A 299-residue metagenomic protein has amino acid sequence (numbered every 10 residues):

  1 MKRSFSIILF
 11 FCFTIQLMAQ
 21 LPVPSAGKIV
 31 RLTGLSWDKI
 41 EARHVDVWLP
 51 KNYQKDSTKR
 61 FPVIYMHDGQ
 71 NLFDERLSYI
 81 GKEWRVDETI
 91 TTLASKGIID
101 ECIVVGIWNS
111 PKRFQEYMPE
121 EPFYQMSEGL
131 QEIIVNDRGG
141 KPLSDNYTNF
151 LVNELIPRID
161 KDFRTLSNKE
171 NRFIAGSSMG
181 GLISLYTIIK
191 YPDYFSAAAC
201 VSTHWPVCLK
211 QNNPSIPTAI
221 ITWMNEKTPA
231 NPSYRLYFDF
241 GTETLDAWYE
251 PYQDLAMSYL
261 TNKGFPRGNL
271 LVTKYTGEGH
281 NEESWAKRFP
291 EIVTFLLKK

Functional and structural regions predicted by a protein language model:
M1-P24: Bacterial Sec-dependent N-terminal signal peptides
Q20-K299: Non-catalytic cap/lid and distal C-terminal segments of serine-dependent acyl enzymes
